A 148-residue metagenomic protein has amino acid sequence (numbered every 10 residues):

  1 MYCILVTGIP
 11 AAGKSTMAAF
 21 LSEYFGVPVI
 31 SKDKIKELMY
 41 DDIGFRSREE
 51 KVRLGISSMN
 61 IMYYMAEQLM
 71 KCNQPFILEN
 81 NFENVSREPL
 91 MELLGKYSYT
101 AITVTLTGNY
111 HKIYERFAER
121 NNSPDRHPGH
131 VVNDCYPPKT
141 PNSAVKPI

Functional and structural regions predicted by a protein language model:
C3: Walker A (P-loop) ATP-phosphate-binding motif of ABC ATPase nucleotide-binding domains
V6: Hydrophobic anchor at the beta1->P-loop junction of P-loop NTPases
P10: The conserved Walker
G13: Conserved glycine(s) of the Walker
T16-K71: Conserved substrate/cofactor phosphate-moiety recognition/catalytic segment in nucleotide-dependent phosphotransferases
L54-A101: Glycine-rich phosphate-binding loop used to anchor ATP phosphates in small-molecule kinases, encompassing both
G95-F117: Conserved phosphate-donor/acceptor-positioning beta-strand/loop module used by diverse small-molecule
N122-I148: Small-molecule kinase domains that catalyze NTP-dependent phosphoryl transfer to phosphate-bearing small molecules
